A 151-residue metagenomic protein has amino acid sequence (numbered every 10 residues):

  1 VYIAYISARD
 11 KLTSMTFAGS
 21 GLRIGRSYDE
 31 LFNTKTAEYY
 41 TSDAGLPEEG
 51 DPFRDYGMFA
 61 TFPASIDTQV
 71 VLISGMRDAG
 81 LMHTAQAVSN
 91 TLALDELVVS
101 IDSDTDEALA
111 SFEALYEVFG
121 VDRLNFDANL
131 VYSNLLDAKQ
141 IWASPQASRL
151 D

Functional and structural regions predicted by a protein language model:
V1-D151: Solvent-exposed alpha-helical segments and adjacent loops that form catalytic or protein-interaction surfaces
